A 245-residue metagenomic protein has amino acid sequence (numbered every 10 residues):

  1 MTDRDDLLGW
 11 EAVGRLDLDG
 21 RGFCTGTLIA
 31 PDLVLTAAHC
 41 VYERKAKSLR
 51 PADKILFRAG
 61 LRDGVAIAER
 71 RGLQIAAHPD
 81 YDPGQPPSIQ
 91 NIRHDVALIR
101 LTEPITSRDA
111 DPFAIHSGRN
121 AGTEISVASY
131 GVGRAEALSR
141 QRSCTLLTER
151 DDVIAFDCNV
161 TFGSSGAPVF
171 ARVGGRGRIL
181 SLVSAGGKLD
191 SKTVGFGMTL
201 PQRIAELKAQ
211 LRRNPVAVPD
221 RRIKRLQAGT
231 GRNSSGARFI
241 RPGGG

Functional and structural regions predicted by a protein language model:
M1-L28, I204-G245: Protease-domain processing segments flanking chymotrypsin-fold serine proteases, especially trypsin-like
M1-L8, Y42, K47-I105: Conserved catalytic-core segment of clan PA serine endopeptidases
D6-G9, L28-I29, S48-P51, I89-R93 (+3 more regions): Extracellular/periplasmic catalytic domains that process cell-envelope and extracellular macromolecules
G9-L56: Catalytic histidine site
G14-L16, D53-D63, T123-S129: Short conserved beta-strand and strand-loop elements enriched in small hydrophobics with frequent Asp/Gly
A37-C40, L180-L189: Short beta->alpha transition motifs characteristic of CBS
R93-V96, L101-V160, S164, P201: Chymotrypsin/trypsin-fold serine protease catalytic domain
N159-V183: Catalytic nucleophile loop of clan PA
